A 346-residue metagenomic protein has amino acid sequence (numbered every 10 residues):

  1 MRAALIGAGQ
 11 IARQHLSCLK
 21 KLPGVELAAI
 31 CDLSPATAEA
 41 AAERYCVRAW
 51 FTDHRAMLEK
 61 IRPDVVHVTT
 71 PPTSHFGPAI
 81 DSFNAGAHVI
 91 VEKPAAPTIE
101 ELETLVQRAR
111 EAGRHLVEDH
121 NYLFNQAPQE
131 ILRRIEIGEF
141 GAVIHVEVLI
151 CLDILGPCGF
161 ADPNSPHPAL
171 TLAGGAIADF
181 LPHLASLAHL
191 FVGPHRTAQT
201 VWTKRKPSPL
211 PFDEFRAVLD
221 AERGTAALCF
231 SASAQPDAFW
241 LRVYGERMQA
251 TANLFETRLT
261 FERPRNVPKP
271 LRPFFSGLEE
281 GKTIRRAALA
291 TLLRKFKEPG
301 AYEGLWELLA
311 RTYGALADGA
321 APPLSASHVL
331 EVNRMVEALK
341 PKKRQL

Functional and structural regions predicted by a protein language model:
M1-Y45, L346: N-terminal Rossmann-like dinucleotide-binding module
H15, A49-R108, G304: Beta-loop-alpha module in the N-terminal Rossmann-like domain of NAD(P)-dependent dehydrogenases, especially those
F51, V91-E92, L116-E118, A252: Hydrophobic residues in well-ordered beta-strands that form the structural core
V65-H67, K297-L346: C-terminal helix-rich "cap/oligomerization" subdomain common to oxidoreductases
T104-Y122, A142-H145: Rossmann-fold dehydrogenase core element
L123-Q199, R205-P207: Predominantly a Rossmann-like dinucleotide-binding segment in NAD(P)-dependent oxidoreductases
D179, A185-P264, W306-D318, V336-A338: Contiguous beta-strand/loop segments that form the cofactor/metal-binding neighborhood of enzyme cores
R263-P299: Alpha-helical membrane-targeting segments
